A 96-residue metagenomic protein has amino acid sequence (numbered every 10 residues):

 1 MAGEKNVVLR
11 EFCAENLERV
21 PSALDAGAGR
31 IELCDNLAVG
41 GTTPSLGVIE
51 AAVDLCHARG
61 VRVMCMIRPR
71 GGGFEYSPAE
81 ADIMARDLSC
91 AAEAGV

Functional and structural regions predicted by a protein language model:
M1-N6: Basic/polar N-terminal segments that are highly enriched at the extreme N-terminus, encompassing both cleavable
L9-A38, D54-R59, S77-V96: Alpha/beta enzyme core
G41-G71: Alpha-helix-loop-beta-strand connector modules within alpha/beta enzyme cores
